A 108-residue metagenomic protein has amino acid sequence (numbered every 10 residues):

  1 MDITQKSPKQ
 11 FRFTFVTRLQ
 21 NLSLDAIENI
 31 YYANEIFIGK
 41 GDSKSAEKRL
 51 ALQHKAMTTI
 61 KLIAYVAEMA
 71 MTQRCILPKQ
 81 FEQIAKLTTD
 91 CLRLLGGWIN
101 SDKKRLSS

Functional and structural regions predicted by a protein language model:
M1-S108: Amphipathic alpha-helical assembly/interaction segments
